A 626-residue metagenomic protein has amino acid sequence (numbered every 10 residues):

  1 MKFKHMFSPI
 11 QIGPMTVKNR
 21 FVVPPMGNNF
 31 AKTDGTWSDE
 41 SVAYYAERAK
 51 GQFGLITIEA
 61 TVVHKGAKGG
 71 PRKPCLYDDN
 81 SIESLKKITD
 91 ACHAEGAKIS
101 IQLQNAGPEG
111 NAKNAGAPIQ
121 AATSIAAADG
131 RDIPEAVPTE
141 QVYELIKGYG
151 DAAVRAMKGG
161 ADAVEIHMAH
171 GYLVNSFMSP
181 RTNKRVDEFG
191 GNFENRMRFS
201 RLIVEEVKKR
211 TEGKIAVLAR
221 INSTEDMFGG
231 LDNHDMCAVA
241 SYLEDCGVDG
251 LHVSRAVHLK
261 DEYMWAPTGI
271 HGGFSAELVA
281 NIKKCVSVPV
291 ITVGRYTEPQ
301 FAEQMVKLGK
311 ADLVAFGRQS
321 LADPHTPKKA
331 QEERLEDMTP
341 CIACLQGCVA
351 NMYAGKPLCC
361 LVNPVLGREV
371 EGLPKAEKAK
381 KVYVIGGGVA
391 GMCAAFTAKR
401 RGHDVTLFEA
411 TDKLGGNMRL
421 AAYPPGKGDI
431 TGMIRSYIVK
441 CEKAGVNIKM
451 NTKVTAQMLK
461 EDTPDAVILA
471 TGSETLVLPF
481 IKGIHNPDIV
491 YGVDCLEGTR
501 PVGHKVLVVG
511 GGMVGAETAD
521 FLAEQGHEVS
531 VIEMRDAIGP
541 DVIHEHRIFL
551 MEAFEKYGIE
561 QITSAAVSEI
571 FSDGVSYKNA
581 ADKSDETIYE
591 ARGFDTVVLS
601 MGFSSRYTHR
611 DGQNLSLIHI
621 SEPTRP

Functional and structural regions predicted by a protein language model:
M1-I385, V389, C393-R400, D404-V405 (+1 more regions): Flavin-dependent oxidoreductase catalytic cores
G35, G69, E303-Q304, P327-K328 (+6 more regions): Short amphipathic alpha-helical segments
V204, E369-E377, R400, D404 (+3 more regions): Flanking helices and flexible, charged tails adjoining ferredoxin-like Fe-S electron-transfer domains in multi-subunit
R295, G387, A410, G511 (+1 more regions): Cofactor-binding loop segments of dinucleotide-utilizing enzymes, especially the Rossmann-like FAD- and NAD(P)+-binding
G387-R400, H504-H527: Rossmann-like NAD(P)H-binding beta-loop-alpha module
H403-G416, S530-I538: Glycine-rich FAD pyrophosphate-binding loop
T431-L476, I484-H504, A523-N614: A Rossmann-like FAD-binding core segment of flavoenzymes
L615-P626: Residue-level detector of conserved catalytic or cofactor/ligand-binding positions in enzyme active sites
